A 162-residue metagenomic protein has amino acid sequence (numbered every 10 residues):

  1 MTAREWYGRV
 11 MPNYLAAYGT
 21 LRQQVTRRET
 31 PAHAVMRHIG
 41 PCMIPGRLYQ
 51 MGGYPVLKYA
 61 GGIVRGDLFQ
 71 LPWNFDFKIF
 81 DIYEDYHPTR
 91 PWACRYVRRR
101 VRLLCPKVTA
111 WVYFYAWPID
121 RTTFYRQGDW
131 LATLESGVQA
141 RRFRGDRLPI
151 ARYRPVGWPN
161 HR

Functional and structural regions predicted by a protein language model:
T2-R162: Glycine-aromatic micro-motifs
